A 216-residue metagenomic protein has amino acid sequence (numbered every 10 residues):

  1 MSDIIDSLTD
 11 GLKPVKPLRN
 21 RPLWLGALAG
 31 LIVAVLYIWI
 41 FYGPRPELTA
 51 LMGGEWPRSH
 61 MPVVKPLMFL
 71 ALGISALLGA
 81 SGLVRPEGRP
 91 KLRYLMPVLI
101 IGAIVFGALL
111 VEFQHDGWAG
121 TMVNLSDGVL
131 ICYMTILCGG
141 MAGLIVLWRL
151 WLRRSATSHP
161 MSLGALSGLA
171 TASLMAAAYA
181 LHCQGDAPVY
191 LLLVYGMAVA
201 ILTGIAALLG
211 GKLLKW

Functional and structural regions predicted by a protein language model:
M1-W24: N-terminal juxtamembrane cytosolic/stromal segments of multi-pass membrane proteins
P22-V123: Selected alpha-helical membrane-embedding segments in polytopic membrane proteins
L25-A27, M134-L137, G164-L169: Select subsegments of transmembrane alpha-helices in polytopic membrane proteins, especially boundary-proximal
V33-Y37, G73, L77, I104-G107 (+6 more regions): Alpha-helical transmembrane segments of multipass membrane proteins
G53-P57, Y94, G120-C132, M161-L163 (+1 more regions): Non-cytosolic membrane-interface motifs at loop->transmembrane helix junctions
H60-A71, G128-G139, L191-I201: Alpha-helical transmembrane segments of polytopic membrane proteins
F106-S162: Membrane-proximal helix-loop-helix units in multi-pass membrane proteins
V146-W216: Terminal transmembrane helical module of multi-pass membrane proteins
